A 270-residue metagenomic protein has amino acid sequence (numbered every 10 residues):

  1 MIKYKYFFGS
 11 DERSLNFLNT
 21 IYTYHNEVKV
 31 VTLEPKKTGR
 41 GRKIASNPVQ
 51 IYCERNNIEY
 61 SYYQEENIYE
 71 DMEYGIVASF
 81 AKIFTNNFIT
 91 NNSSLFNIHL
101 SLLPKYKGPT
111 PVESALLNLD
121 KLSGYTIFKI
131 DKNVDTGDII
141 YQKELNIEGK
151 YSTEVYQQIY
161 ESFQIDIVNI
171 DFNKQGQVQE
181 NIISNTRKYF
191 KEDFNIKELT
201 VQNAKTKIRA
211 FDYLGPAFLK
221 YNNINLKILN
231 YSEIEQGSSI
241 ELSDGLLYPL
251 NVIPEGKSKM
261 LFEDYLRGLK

Functional and structural regions predicted by a protein language model:
M1-R40: N-terminal Rossmann-like dinucleotide-binding module
Y4, T23-Y24, Y74-K188, E192: Donor/substrate-binding cores of folate-linked one-carbon enzymes
G9, V30, C53, G75 (+6 more regions): A residue-level signal for conserved active-site and pocket-lining positions in enzyme catalytic cores
E34-E54: N-terminal beta-loop-helix "entrance" segment that forms/cooperates in small-molecule cofactor or anionic ligand
Y52-C53, F88, D120, D212: A generic structural signal for well-ordered alpha-helical segments
E59-Y60, L95: Hydrophobic beta-strand scaffold residues
Q64-E73: Short amphipathic alpha-helix with an adjacent loop that forms part of the alpha/beta core around
E180-K270: Internal anion-binding site segments
